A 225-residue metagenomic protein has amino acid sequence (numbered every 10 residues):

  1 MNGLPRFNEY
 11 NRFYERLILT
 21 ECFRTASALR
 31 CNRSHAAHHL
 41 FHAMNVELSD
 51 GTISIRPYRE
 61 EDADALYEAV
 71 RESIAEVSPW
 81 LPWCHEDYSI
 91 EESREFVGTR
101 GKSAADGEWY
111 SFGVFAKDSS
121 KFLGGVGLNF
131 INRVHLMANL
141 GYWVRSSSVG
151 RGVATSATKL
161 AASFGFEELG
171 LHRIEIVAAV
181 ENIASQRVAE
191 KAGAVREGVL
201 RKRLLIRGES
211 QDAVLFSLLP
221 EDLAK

Functional and structural regions predicted by a protein language model:
F7-Y14, F23, F41: Aromatic (phenylalanine/tyrosine) cluster motif
L17-E21, H38-A65, A69-E76, S111 (+1 more regions): Acyl-donor (CoA/ACP) binding surface of acyl/acetyltransferases
S78-T99: Conserved GNAT-fold acetyl-CoA-binding loop/helix
K102-G107, A194: Short loop/turn motifs at secondary-structure junctions and domain boundaries
